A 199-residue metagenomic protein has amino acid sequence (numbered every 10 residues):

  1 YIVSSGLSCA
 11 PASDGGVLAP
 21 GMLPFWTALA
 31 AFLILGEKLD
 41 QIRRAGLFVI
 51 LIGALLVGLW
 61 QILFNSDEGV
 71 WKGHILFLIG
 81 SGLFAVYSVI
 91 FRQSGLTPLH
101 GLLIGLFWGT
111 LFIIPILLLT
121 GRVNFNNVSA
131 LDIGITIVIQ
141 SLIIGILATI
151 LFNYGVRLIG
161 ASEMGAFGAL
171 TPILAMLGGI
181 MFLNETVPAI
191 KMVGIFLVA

Functional and structural regions predicted by a protein language model:
Y1, G21-L29, L55, G82-A85 (+3 more regions): Hydrophobic/small/kink-forming positions within alpha-helical transmembrane segments of polytopic membrane proteins
Y1-A19, L56, S141-I159: Specific transmembrane alpha-helical segments of multi-pass solute transporters/efflux pumps, especially DMT/EamA
Y1-I2, A19, W71-G80, N127-L147 (+1 more regions): Loop-to-transmembrane-helix transition segments
Y1-I2, L51-E68, G109-I133, M176-V187: Membrane-interface helix-cap regions at the ends of transmembrane helices in multi-pass membrane proteins
S4-G36, A161-I180: Specific alpha-helical transmembrane segments that line the substrate/conduction pathway and gating interfaces
G6, L33-L35, L39, S94 (+4 more regions): Hydrophobic/aromatic residues within transmembrane alpha-helices of multi-pass small-molecule transporters
T27-L29, L33, N65-V123: Transmembrane alpha-helical segments that form core, pore/gating elements of small-molecule transporters/exporters
I42-Q61, A169, G178, I190-A199: Hydrophobic transmembrane alpha-helices of multi-pass small-molecule transport proteins
